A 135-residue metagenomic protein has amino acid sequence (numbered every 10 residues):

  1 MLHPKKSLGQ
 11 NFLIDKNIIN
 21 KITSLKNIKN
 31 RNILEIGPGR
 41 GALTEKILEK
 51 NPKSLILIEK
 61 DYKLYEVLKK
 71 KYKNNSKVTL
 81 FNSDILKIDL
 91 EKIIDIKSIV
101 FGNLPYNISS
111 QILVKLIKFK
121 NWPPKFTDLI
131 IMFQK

Functional and structural regions predicted by a protein language model:
M1-K135: Catalytic cores of RNA-modifying enzymes
